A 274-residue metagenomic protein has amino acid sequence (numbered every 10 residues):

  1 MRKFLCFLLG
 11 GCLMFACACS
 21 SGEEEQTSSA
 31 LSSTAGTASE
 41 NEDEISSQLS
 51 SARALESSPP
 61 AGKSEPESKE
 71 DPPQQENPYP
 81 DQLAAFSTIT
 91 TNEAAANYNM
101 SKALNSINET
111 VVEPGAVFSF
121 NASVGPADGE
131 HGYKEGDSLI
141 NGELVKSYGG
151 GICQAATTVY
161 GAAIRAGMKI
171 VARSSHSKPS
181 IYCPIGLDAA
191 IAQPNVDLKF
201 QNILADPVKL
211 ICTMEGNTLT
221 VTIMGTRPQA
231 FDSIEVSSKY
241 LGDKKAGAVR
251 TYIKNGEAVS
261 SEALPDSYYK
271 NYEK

Functional and structural regions predicted by a protein language model:
M1-F4: Positively charged n-region of N-terminal signal peptides that target proteins for export
F15-A18: C-terminal motif of bacterial Sec signal peptides marking the signal peptidase cleavage site
S20-A52: Short, low-complexity, disordered segments immediately C-terminal to signal peptides in bacterial exported proteins
S20-G22, L55-K274: Well-ordered beta-sheet/strand-loop patches within structured domains
